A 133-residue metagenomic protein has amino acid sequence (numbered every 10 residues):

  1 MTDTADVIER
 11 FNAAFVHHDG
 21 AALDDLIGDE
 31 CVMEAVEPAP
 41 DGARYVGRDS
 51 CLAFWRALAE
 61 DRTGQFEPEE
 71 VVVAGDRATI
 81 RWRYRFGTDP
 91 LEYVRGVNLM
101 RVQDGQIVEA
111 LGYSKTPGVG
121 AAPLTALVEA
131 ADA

Functional and structural regions predicted by a protein language model:
T2-D19: Short, aromatic-enriched amphipathic alpha-helices that serve as compact interaction elements
D3, L52-A133: A beta-strand edge to alpha-helix "cap/lid" segment located at domain peripheries
I8, N12, D24, W55-R56: Non-transmembrane alpha-helical segments in soluble domains of secreted/periplasmic/extracellular proteins
D19-E34: Short, well-ordered alpha-helical segments enriched in acidic and aromatic residues
V32-R44, A57: A short gly/proline-enriched turn/hairpin at secondary-structure junctions
